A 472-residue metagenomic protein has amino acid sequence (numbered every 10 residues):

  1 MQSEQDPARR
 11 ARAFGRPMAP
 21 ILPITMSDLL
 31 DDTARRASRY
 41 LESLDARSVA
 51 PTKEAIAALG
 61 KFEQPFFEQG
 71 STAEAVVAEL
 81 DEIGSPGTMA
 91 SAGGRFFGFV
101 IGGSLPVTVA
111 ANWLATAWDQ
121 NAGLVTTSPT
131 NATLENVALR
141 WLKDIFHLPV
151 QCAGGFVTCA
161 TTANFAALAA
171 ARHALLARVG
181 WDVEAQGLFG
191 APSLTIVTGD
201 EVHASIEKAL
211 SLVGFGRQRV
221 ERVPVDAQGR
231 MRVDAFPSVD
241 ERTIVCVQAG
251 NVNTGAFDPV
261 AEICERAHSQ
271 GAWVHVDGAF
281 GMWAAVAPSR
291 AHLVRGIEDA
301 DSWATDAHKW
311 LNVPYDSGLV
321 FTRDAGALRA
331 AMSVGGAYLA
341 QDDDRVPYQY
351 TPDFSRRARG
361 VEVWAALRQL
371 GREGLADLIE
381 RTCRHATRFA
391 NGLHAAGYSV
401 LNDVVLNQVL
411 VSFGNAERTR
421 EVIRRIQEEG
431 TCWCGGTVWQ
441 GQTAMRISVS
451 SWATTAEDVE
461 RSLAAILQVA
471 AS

Functional and structural regions predicted by a protein language model:
P7-Q151, T454, A465-I466: N-terminal entrance/gating region of PLP-dependent enzymes' catalytic architecture
C159, A163-R329: Conserved PLP-enzyme active-site core in the AAT-like
N251, R295-A396, L401-D403: Active-site C-terminal subdomain of aminotransferase-like
Q270, W439-S472: PLP-dependent enzyme catalytic core of the Aspartate aminotransferase-like
T322, V411-N415, V449-S451: Short beta-strand-to-loop capping motifs
S399-I426: Conserved PLP-binding catalytic core of the aspartate aminotransferase-like
D403-Q408, E429-R446: Conserved PLP cofactor-binding pocket of PLP-dependent enzymes
Q427-C434, I466-S472: A common structural junction motif
